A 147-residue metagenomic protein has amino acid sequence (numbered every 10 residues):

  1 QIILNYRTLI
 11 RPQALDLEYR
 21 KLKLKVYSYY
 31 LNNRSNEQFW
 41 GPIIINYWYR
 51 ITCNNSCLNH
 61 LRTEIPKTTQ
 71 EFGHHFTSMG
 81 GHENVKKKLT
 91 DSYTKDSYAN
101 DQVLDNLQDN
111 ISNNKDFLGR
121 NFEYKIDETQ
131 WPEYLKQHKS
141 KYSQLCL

Functional and structural regions predicted by a protein language model:
I2-L147: Catalytic-site signature of metal-activated, phosphate-bearing donor transferases, centered on the GT-A/GT-A-like
